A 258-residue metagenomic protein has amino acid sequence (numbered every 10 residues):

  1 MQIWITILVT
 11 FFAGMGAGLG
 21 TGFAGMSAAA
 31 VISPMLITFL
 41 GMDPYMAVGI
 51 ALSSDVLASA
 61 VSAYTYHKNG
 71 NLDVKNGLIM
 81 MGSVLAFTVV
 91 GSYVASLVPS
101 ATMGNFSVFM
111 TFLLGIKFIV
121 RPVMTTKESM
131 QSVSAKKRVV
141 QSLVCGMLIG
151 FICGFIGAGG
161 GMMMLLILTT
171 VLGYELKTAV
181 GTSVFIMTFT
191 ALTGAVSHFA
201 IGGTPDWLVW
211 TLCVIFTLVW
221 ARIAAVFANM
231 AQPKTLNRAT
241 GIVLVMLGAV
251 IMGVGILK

Functional and structural regions predicted by a protein language model:
M1-L19, V31-F39, P44, T65-F151 (+3 more regions): Juxtamembrane transmembrane-helix boundary motif
G18, V48-V56, V180-A191, L244: Transmembrane helix-bundle signature of multi-pass membrane transporters/permeases
F23-I32, G157-I167: Transmembrane helix boundary and interhelical junction motifs in multipass membrane proteins
M42-I50, K75-N76, G173-V184: Membrane-interface alpha-helices at helix entry/exit sites of multi-pass transporters
S54, T182-F199, L208-A221: A small-residue-rich subset of transmembrane alpha-helices
A58-A60: Central hydrophobic cores of alpha-helical transmembrane segments in multi-pass inner-membrane proteins across all
T126-K127, A158-M163, Y174-T178: Short, structured loop/turn "capping" segments at alpha-beta junctions
S142-L143, M163-I167, V171, V184-M187 (+1 more regions): Non-catalytic alpha-helical scaffold/packing segments enriched in small hydrophobic residues
